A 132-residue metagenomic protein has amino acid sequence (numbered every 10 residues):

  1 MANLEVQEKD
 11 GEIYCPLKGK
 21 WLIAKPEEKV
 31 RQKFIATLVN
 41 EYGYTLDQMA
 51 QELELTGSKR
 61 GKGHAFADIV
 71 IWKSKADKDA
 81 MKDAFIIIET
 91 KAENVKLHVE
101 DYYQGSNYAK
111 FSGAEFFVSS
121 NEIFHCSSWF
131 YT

Functional and structural regions predicted by a protein language model:
M1-F116, I123-T132: A short, conserved, highly charged catalytic patch centered on acidic carboxylates
